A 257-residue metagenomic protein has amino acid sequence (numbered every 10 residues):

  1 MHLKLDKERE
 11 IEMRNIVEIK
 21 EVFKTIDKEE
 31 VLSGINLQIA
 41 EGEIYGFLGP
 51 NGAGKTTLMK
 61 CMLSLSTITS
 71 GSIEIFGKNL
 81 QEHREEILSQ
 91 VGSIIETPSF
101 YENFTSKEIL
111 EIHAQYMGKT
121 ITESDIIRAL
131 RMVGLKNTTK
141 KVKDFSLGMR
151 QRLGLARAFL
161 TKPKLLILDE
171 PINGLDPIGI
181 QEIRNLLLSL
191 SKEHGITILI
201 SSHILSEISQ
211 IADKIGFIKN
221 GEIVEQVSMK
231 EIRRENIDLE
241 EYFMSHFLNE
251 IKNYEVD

Functional and structural regions predicted by a protein language model:
G71-E82, E86-I87: Conserved ABC transporter NBD signature motif
E111, Q115, I121-N137: Conserved ABC ATPase "signature" region
K162: Conserved catalytic motifs of ABC-family nucleotide-binding domains
L166-E170: Catalytic Walker B motif of ABC-type/P-loop ATPase nucleotide-binding domains
Q181-E193: Helical segment within the ABC ATPase nucleotide-binding domain
